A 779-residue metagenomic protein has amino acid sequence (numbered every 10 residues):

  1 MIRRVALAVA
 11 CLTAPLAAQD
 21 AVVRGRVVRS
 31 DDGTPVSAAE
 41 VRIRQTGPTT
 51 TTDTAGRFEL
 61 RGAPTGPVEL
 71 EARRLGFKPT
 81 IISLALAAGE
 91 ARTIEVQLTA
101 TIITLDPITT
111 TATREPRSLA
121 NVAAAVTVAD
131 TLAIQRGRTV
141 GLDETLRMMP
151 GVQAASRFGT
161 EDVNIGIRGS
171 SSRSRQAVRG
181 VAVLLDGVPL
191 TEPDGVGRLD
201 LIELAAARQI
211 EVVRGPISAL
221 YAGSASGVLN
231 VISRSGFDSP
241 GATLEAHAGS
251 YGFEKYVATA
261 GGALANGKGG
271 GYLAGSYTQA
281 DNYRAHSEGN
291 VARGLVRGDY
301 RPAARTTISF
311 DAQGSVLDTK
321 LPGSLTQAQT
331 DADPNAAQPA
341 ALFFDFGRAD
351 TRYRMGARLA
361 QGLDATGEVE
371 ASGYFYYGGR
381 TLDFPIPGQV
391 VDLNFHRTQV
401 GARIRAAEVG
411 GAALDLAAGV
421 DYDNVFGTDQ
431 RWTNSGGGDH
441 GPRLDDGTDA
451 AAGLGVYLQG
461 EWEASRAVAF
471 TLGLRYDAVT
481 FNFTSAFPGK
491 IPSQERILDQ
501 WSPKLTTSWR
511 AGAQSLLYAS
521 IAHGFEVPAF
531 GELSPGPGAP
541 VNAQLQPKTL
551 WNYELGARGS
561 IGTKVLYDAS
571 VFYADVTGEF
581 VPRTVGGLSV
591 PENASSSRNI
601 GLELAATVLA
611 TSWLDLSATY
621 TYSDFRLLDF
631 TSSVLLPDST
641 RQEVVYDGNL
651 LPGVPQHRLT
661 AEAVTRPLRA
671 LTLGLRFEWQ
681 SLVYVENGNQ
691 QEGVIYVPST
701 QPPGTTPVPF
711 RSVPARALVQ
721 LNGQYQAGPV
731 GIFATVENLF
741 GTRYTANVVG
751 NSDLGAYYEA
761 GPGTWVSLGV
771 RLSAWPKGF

Functional and structural regions predicted by a protein language model:
V28-D31, A39-R42, R73-F77, A87-Q135 (+2 more regions): Short, acidic, small-residue-rich periplasmic hinge/interaction motif at the N-terminus of Gram-negative outer-membrane
T93-V96, L142, N164-G166, V181-L184 (+4 more regions): N-terminal periplasmic accessory domains that precede and gate Gram-negative outer-membrane beta-barrel machines
V126, D143-V188: Extracytoplasmic beta-strand/coil segments of soluble accessory domains associated with Gram-negative outer-membrane
S172, V181, V188-R214: Short acidic/polar hinge/loop motifs at secondary-structure boundaries that mediate gating or recognition
S250-Q279, R284-P322, D345-E368, G410-G411 (+2 more regions): Transmembrane beta-barrel wall of Gram-negative outer-membrane proteins
E368-F384, R510, L516-A522, P547-T631: Membrane-embedded beta-barrel scaffold of Gram-negative outer-membrane proteins
S465, A469-F470, A478-V479, F572-D575 (+3 more regions): Gram-negative outer-membrane beta-barrel transporters
W679-I695, Q724-F779: C-terminal beta-signal and adjacent terminal beta-strands/loops of Gram-negative outer-membrane beta-barrel proteins
